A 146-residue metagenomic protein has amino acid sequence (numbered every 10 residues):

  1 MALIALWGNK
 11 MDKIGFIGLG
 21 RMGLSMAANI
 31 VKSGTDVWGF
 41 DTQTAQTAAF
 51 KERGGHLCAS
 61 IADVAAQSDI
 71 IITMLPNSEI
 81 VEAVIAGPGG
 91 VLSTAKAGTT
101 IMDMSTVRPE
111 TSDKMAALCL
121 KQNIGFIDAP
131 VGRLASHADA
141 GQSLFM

Functional and structural regions predicted by a protein language model:
L3-T73, T99, A138: NAD(P)+-binding Rossmann beta1-loop-alpha1 motif at the extreme N-terminus of oxidoreductases
I14, L19, V107-M146: Rossmann-fold dinucleotide-binding core
G23, L57-A59, A86-G90, V131-R133: A generic local structural motif
N29-K32, E52-G54, I85-G89, M115-C119 (+1 more regions): Short, glycine/charged-enriched secondary-structure capping and boundary segments
T35-V37, F50-E52, V81-E82, Q122-F126: A short linear-motif detector with a strong N-terminal bias
W38, C58, I101-M102, I127 (+2 more regions): Structural detector of well-ordered beta-strand residues that form the stable sheet scaffold of enzyme domains
Q43, N77, V131: A generic "binding-loop/recognition-motif" signal
I61-T73, S78-G125: Rossmann-fold NAD(P) dinucleotide-binding segment
